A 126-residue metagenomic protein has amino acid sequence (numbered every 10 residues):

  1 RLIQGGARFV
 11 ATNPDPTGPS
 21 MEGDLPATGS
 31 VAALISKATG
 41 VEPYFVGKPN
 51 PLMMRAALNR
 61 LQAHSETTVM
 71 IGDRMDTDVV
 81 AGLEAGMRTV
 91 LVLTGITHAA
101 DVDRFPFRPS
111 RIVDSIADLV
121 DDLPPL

Functional and structural regions predicted by a protein language model:
R1-L126: Asp-based, Mg2+/Mn2+-dependent phosphohydrolase catalytic module
